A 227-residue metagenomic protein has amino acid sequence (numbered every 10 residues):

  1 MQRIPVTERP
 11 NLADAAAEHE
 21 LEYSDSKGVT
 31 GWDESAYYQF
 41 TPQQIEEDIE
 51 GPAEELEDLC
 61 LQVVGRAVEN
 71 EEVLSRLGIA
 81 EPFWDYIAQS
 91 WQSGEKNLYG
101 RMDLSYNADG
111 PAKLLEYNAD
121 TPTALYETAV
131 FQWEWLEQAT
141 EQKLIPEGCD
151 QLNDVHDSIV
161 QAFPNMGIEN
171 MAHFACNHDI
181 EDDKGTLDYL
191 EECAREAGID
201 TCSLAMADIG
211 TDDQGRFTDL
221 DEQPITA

Functional and structural regions predicted by a protein language model:
M1-A227: Preference for protein termini
